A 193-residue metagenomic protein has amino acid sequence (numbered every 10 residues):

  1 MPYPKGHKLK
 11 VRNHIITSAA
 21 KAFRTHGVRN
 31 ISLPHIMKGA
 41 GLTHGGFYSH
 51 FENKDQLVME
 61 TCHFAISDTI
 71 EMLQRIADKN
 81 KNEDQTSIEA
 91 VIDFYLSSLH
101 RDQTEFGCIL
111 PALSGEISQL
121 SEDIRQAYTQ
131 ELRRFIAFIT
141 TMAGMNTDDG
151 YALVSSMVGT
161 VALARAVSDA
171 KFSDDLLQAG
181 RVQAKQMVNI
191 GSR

Functional and structural regions predicted by a protein language model:
M1-K8, G191-R193: N-terminal intrinsically disordered/low-complexity leader segments
H14, A22-Q56, E60: Helix-turn-helix
E60, Q74-F106: Hydrophobic alpha-helical connector segments
H63-T69: Short, basic, alpha-helical segments at the C-terminal edge of helix-turn-helix-like DNA-binding modules
S87-A90, R101-T129: Amphipathic alpha-helical segments used for helix-helix packing
V91, Y95, L110-S114, L153-M157: Short alpha-helical scaffolding segments that buttress acidic/His motifs in well-ordered protein cores
E122-Q130, M142-R193: Hydrophobic/aromatic-rich alpha-helical bundle segments in the mid-to-C-terminal region
